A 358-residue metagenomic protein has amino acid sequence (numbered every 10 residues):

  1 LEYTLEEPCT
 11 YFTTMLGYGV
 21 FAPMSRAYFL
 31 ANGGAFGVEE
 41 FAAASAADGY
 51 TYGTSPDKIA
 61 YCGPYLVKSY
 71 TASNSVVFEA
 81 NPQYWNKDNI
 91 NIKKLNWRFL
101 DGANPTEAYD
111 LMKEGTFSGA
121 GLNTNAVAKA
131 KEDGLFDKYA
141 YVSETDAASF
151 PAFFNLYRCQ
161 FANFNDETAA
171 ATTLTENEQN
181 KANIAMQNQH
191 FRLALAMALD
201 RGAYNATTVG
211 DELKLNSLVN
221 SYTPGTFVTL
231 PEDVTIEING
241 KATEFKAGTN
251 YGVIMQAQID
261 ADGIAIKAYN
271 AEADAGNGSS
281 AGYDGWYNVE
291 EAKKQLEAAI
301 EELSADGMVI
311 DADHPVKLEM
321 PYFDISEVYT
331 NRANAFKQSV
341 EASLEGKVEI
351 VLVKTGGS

Functional and structural regions predicted by a protein language model:
L5-C9, L16-N96: Gly/Pro-rich hinge or "lid" segments in bacterial periplasmic/extracellular proteins
G53-P56, Q83-A130, D146: Ligand-site clamp/hinge motif
G63-L66, V76-V77, I92-F99, H314-I325 (+1 more regions): Short, well-ordered beta-strand elements
E79-Q83, D101, A148-Q189, T207-T208: A bilobed periplasmic-binding-protein/Venus flytrap-type ligand-binding module shared by bacterial periplasmic
Y109-L122, G134-A140, S339-S358: Periplasmic binding protein-like
K129-E144, L156-Y157: Ligand-binding "clamshell"
A185-S343: Append "and occasionally in soluble cytosolic enzymes with long acidic Gly/Pro-rich linkers
